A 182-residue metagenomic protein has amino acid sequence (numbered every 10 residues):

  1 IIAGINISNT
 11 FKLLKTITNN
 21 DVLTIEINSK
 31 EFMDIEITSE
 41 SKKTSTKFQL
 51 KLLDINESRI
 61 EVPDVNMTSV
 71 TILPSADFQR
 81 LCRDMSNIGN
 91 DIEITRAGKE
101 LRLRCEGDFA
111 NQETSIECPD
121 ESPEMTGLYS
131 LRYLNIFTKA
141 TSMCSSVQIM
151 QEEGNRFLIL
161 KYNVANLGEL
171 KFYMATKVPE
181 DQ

Functional and structural regions predicted by a protein language model:
I1-T46, S69-Q182: DNA polymerase processivity clamps
I37-V62: Conserved loop-to-helix interface motifs that mediate assembly, gating, or partner/ligand docking in ancient ring
P63-T68: Short, recurring structural edge motifs at helix starts
